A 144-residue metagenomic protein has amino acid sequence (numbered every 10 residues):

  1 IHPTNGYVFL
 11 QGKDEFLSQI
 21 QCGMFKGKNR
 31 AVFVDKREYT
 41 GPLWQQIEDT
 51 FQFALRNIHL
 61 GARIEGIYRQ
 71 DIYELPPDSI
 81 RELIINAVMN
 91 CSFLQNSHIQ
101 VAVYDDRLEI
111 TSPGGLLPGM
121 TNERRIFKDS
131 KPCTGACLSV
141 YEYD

Functional and structural regions predicted by a protein language model:
I1-D144: Active-site helix-to-loop segments that bind/position phosphate- or nucleotide-bearing substrates and donors across
